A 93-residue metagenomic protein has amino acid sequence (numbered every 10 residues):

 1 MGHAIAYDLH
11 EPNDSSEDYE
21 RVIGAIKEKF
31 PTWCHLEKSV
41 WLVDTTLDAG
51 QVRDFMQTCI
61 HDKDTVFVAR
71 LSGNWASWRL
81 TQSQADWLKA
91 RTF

Functional and structural regions predicted by a protein language model:
M1-E11: Short glycine-/aliphatic-rich beta-strand segments at the starts of folded cytosolic domains
H3, D18-E20, K29, W33 (+3 more regions): Residue-level signal for well-ordered alpha-helical segments
H10-I26: Short amphipathic alpha-helix segments
N13-S15, Q51, A76: Residue-level signal for secondary-structure boundary sites
K27-S72: Short, intrinsically disordered low-complexity segments
D62-F93: C-terminal structural segments of small proteins and small subunits
